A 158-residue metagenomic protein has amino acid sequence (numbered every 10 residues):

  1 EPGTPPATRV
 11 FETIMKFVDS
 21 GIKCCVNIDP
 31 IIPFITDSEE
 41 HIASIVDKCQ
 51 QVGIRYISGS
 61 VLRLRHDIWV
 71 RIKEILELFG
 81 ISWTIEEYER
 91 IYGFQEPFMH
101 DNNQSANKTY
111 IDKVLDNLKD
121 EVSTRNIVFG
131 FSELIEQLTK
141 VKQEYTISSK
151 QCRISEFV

Functional and structural regions predicted by a protein language model:
E1-Y92, N103: Conserved AdoMet/S-adenosylmethionine-binding subsite of the radical SAM
I72-V158: C-terminal accessory extensions appended to soluble enzyme cores
